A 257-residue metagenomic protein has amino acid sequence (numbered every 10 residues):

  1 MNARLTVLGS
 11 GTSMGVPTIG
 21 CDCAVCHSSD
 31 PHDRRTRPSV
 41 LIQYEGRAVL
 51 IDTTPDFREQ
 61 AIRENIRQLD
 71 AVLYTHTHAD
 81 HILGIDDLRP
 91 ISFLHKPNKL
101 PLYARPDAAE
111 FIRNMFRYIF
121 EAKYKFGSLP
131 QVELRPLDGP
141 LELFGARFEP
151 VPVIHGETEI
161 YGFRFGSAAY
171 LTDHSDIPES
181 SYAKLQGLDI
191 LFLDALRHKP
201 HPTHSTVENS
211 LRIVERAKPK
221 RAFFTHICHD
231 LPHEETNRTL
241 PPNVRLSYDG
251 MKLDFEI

Functional and structural regions predicted by a protein language model:
M1-L171, S180, N237-E256: Binuclear metal-dependent hydrolase catalytic cores
D176-I257: Cap/insert and terminal regions of metallo-dependent hydrolase folds
